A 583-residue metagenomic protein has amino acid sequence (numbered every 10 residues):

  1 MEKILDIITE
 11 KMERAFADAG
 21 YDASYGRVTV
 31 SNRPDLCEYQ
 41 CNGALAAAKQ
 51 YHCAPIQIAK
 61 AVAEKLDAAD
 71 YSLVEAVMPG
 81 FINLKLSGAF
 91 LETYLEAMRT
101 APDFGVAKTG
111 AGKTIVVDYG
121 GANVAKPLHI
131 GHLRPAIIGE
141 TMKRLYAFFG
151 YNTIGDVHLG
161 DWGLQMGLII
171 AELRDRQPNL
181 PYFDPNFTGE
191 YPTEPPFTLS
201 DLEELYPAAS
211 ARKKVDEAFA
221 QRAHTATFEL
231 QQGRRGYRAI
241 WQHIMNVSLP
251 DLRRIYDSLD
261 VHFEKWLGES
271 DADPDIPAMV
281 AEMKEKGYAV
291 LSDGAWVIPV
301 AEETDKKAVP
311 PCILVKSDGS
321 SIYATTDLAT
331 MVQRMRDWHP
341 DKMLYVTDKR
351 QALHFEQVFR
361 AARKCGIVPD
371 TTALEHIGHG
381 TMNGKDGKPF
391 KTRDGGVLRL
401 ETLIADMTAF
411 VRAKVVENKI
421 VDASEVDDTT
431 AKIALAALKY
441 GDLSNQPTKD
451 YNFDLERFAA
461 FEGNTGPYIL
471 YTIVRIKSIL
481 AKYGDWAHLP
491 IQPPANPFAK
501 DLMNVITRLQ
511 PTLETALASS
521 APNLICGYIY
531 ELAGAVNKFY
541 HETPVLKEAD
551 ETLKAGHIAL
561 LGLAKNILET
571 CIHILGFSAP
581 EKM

Functional and structural regions predicted by a protein language model:
M1-Y21: Generic start-of-chain signal for non-secretory N-termini
R14-A46, Y51-M583: NTP-dependent nucleotidyl-transfer catalytic core
